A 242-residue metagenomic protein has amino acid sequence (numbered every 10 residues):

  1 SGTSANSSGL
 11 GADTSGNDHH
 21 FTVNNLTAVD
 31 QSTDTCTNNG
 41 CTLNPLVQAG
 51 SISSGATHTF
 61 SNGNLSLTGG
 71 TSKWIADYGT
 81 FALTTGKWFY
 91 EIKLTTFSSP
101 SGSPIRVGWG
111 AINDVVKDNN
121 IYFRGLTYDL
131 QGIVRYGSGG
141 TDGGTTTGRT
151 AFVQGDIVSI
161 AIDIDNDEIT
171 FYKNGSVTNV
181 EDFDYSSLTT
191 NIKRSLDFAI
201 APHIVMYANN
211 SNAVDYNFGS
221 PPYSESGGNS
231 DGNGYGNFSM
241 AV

Functional and structural regions predicted by a protein language model:
S1-V242: PRY/SPRY (B30.2) beta-sandwich protein-interaction domains and their adjacent Ser/Pro/Gly-rich low-complexity linkers
